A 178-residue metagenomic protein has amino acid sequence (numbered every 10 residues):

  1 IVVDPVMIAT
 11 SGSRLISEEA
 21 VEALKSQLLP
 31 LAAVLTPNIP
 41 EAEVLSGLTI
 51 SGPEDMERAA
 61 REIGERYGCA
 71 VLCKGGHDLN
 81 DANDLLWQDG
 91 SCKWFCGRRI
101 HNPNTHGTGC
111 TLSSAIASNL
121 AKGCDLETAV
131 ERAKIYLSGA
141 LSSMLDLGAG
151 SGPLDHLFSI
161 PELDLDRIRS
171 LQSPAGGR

Functional and structural regions predicted by a protein language model:
V2-T10, T36-L45, S113: Short beta-strands and strand-loop turn motifs
D4-I16, A20, L24: Rossmann-like NAD(P)(H) cofactor-binding subdomain of soluble oxidoreductases
M7, G75-L79, R99-H101, A133-L137: Glycine-rich beta-alpha junction loops
E18-C92: Conserved phosphate/ATP/ADP-binding segment of small-molecule kinases
E43-V44, N102-L126: Short, small-residue alpha-helix embedded
T49-M56, A121-E131: Short, charged, surface-exposed loops that flank catalytic or proteolytic processing sites
C92-H106: Short pre-catalytic strand/loop immediately N-terminal to key active-site residues, enriched for Gly-Thr
E127-R178: Charged C-terminal helix
